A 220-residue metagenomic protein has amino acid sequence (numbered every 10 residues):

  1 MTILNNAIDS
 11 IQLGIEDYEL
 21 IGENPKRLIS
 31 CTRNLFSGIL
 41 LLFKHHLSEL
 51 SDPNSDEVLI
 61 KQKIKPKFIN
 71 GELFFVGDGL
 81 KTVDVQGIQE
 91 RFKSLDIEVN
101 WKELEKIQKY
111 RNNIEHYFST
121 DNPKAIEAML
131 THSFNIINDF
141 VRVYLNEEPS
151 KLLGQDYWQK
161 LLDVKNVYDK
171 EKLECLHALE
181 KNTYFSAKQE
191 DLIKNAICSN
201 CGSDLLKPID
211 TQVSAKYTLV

Functional and structural regions predicted by a protein language model:
M1, N5, G22-S30, E98-E105 (+2 more regions): Short, solvent-exposed segments of well-ordered alpha helices
N5-D17, Q108-R111: Active-site-adjacent bridging/hinge elements
G14-G22, L50, I114, F118-D121: Secondary-structure edge/capping motif, primarily at the C-terminal ends of alpha-helices and the immediately following
L28-E49: Short, hydrophobic, well-ordered secondary-structure elements
R33-L40, D96-H116: Elongated alpha-helical scaffolds
S48-K106: A broadly used, surface-exposed interaction patch
K102, K106, T120-V220: Polyanionic, low-complexity intrinsically disordered segments
